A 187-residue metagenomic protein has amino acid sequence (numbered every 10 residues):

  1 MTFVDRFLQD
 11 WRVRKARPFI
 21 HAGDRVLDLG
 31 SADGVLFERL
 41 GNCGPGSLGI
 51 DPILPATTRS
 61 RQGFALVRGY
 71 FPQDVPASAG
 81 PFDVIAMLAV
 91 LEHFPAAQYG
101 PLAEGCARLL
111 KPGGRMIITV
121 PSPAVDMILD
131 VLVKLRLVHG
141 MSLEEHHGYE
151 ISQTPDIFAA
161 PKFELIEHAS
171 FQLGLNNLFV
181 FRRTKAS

Functional and structural regions predicted by a protein language model:
M1-G80, V84-A86, G100-A103, S142-G148 (+3 more regions): Conserved N-terminal segment of class I S-adenosyl-L-methionine
H21, F94-P95, L110-P112: Helix-to-beta-strand junctions that scaffold the AdoMet/dcAdoMet cofactor pocket in Class I SAM-dependent enzymes
L36, V75, P95, D126-M127: Glycine/Thr-rich phosphate-binding loops of Rossmann-like dinucleotide-binding domains
A89-H93: Short catalytic micro-motifs in class I SAM-dependent methyltransferases
G100-P112: A short glycine-rich, Lys/Arg-flanked "PGG" loop and its adjoining helix->strand segment in the class I
G113-V120: Conserved beta-strand signature within the Rossmann-like core of class I S-adenosyl-L-methionine
P123-E144: Short, glycine-/aromatic-enriched active-site segment of Class I SAM-dependent methyltransferases
I157-F163: A structural motif corresponding to the C-terminal end of an alpha-helix and its immediate exit/capping segment
